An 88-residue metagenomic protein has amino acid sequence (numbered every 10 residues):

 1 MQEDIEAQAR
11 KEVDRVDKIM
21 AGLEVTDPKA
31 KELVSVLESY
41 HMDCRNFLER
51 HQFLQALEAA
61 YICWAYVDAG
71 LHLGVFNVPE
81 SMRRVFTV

Functional and structural regions predicted by a protein language model:
M1-V34: Amphipathic, heptad-repeat alpha-helical segments
K11, S39, E58: Short, well-structured alpha-helical interface segments that form or flank functional binding sites
E12, V16, M82-V88: A cross-kingdom feature marking charged/low-complexity
W64-M82: Short, charge-rich amphipathic alpha-helical segments embedded in non-transmembrane helical bundles/solenoids
